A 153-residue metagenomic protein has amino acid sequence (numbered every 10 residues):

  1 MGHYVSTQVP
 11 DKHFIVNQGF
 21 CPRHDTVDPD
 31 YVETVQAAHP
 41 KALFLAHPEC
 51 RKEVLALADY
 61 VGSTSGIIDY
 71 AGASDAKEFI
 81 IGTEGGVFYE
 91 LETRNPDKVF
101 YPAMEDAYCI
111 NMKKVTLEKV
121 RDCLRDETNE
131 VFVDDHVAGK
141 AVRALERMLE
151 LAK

Functional and structural regions predicted by a protein language model:
M1-K153: The feature marks the mature, well-folded catalytic cores of soluble enzymes
